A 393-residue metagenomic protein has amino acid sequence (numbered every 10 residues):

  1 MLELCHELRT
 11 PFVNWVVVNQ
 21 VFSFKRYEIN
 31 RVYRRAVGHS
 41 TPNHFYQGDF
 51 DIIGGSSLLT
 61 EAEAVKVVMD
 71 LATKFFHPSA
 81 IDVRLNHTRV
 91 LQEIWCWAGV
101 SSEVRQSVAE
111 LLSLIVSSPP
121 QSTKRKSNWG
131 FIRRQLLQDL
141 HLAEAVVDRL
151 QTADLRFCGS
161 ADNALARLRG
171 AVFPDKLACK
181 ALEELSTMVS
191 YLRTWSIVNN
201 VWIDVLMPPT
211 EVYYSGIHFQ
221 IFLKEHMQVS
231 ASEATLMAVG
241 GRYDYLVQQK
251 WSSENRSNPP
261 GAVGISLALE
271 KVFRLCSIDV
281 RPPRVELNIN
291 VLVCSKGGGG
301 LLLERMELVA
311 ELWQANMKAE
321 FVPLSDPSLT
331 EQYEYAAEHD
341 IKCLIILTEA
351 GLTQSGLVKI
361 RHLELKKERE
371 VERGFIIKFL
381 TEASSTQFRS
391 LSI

Functional and structural regions predicted by a protein language model:
M1, G99-I132, L223, M227: Acidic, His- and aromatic-enriched active-site or binding-groove loops in soluble protein domains that engage sugars
L2-H6: Short, compositionally biased segments
E7-Q20, F24-P78, R89, R125-I393: Positively charged, Gly/Ser-enriched RNA/tRNA-binding surfaces
T73-F76, A98, S102: A contiguous, mid-domain pocket- or channel-lining segment that forms the substrate-recognition surface
D82-C96: Glycine-rich, mobile lid/loop segments that gate access to catalytic sites or pores
W95-A98, E338: Short, low-order "capping/linker" segments at domain edges
